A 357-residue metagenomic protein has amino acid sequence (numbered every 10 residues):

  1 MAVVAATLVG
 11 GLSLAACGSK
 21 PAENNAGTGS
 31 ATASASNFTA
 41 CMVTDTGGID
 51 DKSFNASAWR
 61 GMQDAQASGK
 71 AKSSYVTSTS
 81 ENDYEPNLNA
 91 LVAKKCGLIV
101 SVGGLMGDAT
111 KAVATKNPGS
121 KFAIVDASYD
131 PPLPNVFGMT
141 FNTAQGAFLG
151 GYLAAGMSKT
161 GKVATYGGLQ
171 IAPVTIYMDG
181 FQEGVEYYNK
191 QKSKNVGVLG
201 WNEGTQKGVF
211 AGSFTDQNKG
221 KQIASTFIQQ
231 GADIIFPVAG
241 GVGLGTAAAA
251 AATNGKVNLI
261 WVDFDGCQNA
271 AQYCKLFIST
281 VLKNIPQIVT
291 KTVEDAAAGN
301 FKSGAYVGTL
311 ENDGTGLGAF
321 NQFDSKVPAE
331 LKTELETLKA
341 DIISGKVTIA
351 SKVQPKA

Functional and structural regions predicted by a protein language model:
M1-T7: N-terminal export and membrane-targeting signals
G10-G11, A40: Small side chains
L12-A16: C-terminal motif of bacterial Sec signal peptides marking the signal peptidase cleavage site
S19-A357: A residue-level marker of the well-folded mature domains of exported/periplasmic proteins
